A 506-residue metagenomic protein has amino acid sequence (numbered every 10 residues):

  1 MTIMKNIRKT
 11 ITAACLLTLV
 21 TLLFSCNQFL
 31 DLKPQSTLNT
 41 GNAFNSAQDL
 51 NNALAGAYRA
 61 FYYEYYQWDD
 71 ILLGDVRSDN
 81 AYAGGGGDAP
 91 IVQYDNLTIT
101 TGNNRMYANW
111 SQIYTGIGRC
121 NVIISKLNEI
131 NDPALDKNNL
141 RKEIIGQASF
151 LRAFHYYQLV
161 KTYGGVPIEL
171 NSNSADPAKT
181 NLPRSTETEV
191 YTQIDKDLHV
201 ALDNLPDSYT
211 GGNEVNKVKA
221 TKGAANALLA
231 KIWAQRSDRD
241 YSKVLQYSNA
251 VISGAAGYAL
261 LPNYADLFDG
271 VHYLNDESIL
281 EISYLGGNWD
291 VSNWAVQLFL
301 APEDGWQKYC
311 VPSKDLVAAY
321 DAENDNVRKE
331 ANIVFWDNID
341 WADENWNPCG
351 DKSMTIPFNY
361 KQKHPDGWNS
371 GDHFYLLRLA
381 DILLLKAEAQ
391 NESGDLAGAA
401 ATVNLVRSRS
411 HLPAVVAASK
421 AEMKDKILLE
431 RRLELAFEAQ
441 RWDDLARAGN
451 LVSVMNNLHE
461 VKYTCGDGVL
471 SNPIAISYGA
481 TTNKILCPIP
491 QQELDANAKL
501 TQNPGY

Functional and structural regions predicted by a protein language model:
T2-K5, I11, C26-S78, T188 (+1 more regions): Acidic, glycine-rich segments characteristic of secretory precursors and extracytoplasmic regions
A14-L23: Bacterial N-terminal signal peptides
G41, W68-D88, V166-N171, P206-F299 (+5 more regions): Short, surface-exposed recognition loops and adjoining beta-strand edges that mediate ligand/DNA contacts, enriched
N45-D49, L54, Y58, Y63 (+4 more regions): Elongated scaffold/linker segments in the mid-to-C-terminal portions of large proteins
L50, R239-Y241, L396: TPR-repeat structural position
N51-A53, R59-Y63, G86-Y163, S185-E189 (+3 more regions): Conserved, well-structured interaction surfaces
